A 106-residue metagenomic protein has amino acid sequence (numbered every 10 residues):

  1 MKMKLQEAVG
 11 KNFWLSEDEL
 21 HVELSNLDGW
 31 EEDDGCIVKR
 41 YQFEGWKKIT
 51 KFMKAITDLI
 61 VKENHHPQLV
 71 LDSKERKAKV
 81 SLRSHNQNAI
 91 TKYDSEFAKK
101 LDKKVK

Functional and structural regions predicted by a protein language model:
M1-K106: Charge-rich alpha-helical segments
